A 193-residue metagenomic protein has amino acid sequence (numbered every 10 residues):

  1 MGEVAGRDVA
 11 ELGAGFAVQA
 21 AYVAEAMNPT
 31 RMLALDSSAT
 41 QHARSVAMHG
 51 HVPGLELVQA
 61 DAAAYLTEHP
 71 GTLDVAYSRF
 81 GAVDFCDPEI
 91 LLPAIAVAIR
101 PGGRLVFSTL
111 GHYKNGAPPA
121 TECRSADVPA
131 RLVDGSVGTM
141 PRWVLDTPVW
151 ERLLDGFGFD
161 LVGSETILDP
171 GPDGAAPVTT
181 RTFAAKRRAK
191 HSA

Functional and structural regions predicted by a protein language model:
M1-R7: Conserved alpha-helix/loop element of class I SAM-dependent methyltransferases that forms part of the SAM/SAH-binding
D8-A10, A14-Y65: Class I SAM-dependent methyltransferase SAM/SAH-binding core
T67-A76: A short acidic, Gly/Pro-enriched loop at the edge of an enzyme's catalytic core that lines a small-molecule cofactor
F80-G81: Short catalytic micro-motifs in class I SAM-dependent methyltransferases
E89-R104: A short glycine-rich, Lys/Arg-flanked "PGG" loop and its adjoining helix->strand segment in the class I
R104-D134: Conserved class I S-adenosyl-L-methionine
P141-G158, S164: Short alpha-helix
F157-G158, P172-A193: Core SAM-dependent methyltransferase catalytic element
